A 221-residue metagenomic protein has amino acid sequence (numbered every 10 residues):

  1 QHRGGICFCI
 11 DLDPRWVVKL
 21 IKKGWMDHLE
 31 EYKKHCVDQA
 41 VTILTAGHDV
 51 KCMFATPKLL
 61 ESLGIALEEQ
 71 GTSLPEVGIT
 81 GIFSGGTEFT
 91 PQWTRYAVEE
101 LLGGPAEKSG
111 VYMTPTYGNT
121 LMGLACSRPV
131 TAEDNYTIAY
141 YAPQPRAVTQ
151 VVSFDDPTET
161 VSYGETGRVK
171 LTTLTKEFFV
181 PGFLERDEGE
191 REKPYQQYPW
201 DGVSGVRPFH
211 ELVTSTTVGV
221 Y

Functional and structural regions predicted by a protein language model:
G5-Y221: Active-site glycine/GP-rich loop and adjacent strand/helix microenvironment that borders small-molecule binding pockets
